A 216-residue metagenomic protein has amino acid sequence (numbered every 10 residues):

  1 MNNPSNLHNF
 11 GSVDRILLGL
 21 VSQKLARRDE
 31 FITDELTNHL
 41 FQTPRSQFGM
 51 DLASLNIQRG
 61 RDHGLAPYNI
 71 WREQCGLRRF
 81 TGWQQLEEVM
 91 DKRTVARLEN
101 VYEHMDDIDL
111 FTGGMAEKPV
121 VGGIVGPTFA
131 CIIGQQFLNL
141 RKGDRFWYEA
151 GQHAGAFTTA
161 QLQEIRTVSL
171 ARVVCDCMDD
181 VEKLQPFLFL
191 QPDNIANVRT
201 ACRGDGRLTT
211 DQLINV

Functional and structural regions predicted by a protein language model:
M1-V216: Terminal regions of secretory-pathway proteins
